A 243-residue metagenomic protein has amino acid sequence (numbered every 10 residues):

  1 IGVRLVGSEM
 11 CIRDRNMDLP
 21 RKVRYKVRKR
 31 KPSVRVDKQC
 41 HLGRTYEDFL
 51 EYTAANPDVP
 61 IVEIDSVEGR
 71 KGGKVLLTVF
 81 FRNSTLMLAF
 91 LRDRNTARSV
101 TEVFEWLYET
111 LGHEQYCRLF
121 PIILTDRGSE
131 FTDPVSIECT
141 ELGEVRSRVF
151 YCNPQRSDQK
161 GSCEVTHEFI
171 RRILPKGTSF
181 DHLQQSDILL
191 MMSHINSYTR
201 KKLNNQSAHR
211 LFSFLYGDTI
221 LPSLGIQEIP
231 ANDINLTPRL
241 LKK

Functional and structural regions predicted by a protein language model:
I1-G7, C11-I12: Single conserved hydrophobic/aromatic residue that forms the stacking wall/gate of nucleotide- or nucleobase-binding
R4, D65, V79, T85 (+5 more regions): Mobile genetic element proteins and their domesticated derivatives, centered on retroelements and DNA transposons
L19-L76: Mobile-element integrase/transposase regions, centering on the N-terminal DNA-binding/Zn-coordinating module
G69-G72, A89-E114: Active-site beta-loop-alpha junctions of metal-dependent nucleic acid enzymes, especially the RNase H-like/DDE
T85-F90, Y151, K176: Short small-residue beta-strand/loop micro-motif enriched in glycine and branched aliphatics
C117-S136: Cysteine/selenocysteine-centered motifs that mediate thiol-based redox chemistry or coordinate metal-sulfur cofactors
T125-R127, I137-T140, V149-I173, D181-S193: RNase H-like two-metal-ion nuclease catalytic core shared by retroviral integrases and related mobile-element nucleases
K176-K243: C-terminal domain-tail junction helix/linker
